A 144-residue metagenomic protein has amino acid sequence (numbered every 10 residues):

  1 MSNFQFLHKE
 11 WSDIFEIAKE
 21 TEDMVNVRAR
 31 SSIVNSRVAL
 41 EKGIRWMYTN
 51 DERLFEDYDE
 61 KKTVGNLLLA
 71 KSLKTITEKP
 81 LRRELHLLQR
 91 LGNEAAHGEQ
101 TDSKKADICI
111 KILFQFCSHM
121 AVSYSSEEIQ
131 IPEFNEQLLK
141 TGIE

Functional and structural regions predicted by a protein language model:
M1-E144: Amphipathic alpha-helical interface elements
